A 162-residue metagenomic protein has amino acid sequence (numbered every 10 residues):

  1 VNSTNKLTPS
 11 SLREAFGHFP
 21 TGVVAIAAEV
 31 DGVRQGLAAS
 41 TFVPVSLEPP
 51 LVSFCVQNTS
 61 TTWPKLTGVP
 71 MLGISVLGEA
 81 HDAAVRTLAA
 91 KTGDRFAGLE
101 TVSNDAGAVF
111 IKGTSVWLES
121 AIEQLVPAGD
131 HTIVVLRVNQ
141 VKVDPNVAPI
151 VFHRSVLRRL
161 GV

Functional and structural regions predicted by a protein language model:
V1-V162: Basic, polyanion-binding surface patches
